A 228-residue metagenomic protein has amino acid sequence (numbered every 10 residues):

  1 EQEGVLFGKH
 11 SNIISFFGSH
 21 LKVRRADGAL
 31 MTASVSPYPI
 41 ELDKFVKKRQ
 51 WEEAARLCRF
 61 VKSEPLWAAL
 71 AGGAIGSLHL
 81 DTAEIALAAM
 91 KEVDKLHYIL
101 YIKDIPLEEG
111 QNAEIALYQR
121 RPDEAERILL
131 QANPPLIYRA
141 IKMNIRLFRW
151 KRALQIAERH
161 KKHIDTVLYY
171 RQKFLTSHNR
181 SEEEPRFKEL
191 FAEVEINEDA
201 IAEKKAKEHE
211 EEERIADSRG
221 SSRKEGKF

Functional and structural regions predicted by a protein language model:
E1-F228: Extended alpha-helical assembly domains of large eukaryotic scaffold proteins
